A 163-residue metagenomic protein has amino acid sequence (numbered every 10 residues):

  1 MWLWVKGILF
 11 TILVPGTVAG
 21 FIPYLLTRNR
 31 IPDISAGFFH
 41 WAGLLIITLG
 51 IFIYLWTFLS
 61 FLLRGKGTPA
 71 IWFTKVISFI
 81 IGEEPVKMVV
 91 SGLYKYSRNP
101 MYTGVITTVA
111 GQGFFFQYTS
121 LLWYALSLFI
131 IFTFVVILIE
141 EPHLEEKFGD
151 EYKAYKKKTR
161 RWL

Functional and structural regions predicted by a protein language model:
M1-S91, T103-L163: Membrane-anchoring alpha-helices and their flanking helix-loop junctions
L93-Y96: Generic transmembrane alpha-helix motif of multi-pass integral membrane proteins
N99: Extended, alpha-helix-rich binding/interface surfaces that flank or overlap catalytic cores and mediate recognition
